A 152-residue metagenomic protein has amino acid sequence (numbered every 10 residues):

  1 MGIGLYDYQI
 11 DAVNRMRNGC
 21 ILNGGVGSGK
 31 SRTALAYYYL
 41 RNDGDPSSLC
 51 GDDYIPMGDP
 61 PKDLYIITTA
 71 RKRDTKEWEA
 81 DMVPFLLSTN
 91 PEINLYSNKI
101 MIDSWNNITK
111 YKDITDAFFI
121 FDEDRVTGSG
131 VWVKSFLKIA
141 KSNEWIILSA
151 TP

Functional and structural regions predicted by a protein language model:
M1-N23: Conserved pre-motif I regulatory segment
N18-Y37, S149: Walker A/P-loop
V26, E123-R125, T151-P152: Conserved Walker B
S31-Y38, P46-V83: Conserved Walker A/P-loop ATP-binding site and its immediately adjacent core in helicase/helicase-like ATPase domains
I66-I67, E144-A150: Structural recognition of the conserved hydrophobic beta-strand(s) that form the central parallel beta-sheet of P-loop
R71-D74, N107-T109, T151-P152: Conserved nucleotide-binding/hydrolysis micro-motifs of P-loop NTPases
P84-D113: Inter-Walker segment of RecA-like/P-loop motor cores
I114-I147: SF2 helicase catalytic motif II
